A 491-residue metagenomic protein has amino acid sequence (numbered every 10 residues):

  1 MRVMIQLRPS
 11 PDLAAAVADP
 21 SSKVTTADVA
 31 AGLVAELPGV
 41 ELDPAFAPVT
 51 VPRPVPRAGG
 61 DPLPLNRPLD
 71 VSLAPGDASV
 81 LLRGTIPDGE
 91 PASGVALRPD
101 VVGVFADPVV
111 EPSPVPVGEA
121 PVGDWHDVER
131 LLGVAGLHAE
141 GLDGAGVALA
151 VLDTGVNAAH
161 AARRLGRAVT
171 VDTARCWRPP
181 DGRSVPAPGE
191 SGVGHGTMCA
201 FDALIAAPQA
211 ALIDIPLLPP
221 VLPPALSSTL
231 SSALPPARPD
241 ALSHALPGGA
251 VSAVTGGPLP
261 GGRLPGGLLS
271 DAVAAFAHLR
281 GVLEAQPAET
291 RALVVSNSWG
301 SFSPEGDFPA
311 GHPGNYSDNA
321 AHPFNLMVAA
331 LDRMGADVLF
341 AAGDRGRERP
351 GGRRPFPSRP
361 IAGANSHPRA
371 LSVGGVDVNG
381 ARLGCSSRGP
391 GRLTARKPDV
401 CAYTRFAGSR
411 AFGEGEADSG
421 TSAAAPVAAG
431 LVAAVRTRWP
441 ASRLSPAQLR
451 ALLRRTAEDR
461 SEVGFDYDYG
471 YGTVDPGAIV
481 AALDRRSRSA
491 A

Functional and structural regions predicted by a protein language model:
S22-V51, V101-V102, V134-A135, A139-D202 (+4 more regions): Active-site core segment of subtilase-fold serine proteases
D43-R130, V134-H138: Autoinhibitory propeptides
A148-V151, A211-P216, A292-S298, D332 (+4 more regions): Structural recognition of the beta-strand scaffold that forms the well-ordered cores of secreted hydrolase catalytic
D153-G155, R163, D172-T173, G351-T437: Extracellular S/T/G-rich loop segment that most often corresponds to the catalytic His/Ser-adjacent loop
G155-N157, M198, G300-F302, D337-L339 (+3 more regions): Catalytic metal-binding/acid-base residues of hydrolase active sites
A203, I215-P219, A250-V251, V400 (+1 more regions): Hydrolase catalytic cores
P219-G363, A411-A425, F465-D468: Substrate-binding/access-modulating region of protease and related hydrolase catalytic domains
G343, A478-A491: Secreted peptidase-domain scaffold signal
